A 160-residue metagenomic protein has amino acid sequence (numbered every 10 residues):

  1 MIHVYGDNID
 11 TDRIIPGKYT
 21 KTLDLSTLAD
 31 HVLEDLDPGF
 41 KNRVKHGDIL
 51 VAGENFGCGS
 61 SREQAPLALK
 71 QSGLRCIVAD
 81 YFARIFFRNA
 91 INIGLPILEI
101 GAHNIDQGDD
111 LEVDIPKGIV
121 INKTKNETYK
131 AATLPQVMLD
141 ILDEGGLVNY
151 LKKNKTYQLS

Functional and structural regions predicted by a protein language model:
M1-L23: Polybasic, low-complexity association/targeting segments
G6, G53, T124: Pocket-edge structural micro-motifs
I9, G57-E63, L142-K152: Conserved phosphate/anionic-ligand binding catalytic regions in large, soluble enzymes, centered on
I15-P16, K21-K117: Feature captures the catalytic cores and cofactor-binding loops of soluble hydro-lyases/lyases that act on carboxylate
I91-S160: Acidic, glycine-rich flexible loop/linker segments
